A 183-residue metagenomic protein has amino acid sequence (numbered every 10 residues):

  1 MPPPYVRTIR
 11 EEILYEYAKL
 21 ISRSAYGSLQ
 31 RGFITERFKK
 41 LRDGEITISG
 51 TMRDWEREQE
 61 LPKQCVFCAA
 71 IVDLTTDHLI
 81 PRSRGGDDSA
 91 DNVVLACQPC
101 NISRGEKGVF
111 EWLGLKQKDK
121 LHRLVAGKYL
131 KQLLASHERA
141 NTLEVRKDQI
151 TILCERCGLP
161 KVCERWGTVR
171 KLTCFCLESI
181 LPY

Functional and structural regions predicted by a protein language model:
M1-I48, V162-Y183: Nuclease and nuclease-like effector domains acting on nucleic acids or nucleotide cofactors
V6-I9, I13, I21, I48 (+9 more regions): Extended aliphatic helical segments
Y15-Q64, R123-T142, R146, L153: Short, charged surface segments at domain edges that flank catalytic/cofactor-binding sites
R57, Q64-K120: Histidine-centered nuclease catalytic patch
I102-Y183: A detector for short metal-coordination/catalytic motifs
